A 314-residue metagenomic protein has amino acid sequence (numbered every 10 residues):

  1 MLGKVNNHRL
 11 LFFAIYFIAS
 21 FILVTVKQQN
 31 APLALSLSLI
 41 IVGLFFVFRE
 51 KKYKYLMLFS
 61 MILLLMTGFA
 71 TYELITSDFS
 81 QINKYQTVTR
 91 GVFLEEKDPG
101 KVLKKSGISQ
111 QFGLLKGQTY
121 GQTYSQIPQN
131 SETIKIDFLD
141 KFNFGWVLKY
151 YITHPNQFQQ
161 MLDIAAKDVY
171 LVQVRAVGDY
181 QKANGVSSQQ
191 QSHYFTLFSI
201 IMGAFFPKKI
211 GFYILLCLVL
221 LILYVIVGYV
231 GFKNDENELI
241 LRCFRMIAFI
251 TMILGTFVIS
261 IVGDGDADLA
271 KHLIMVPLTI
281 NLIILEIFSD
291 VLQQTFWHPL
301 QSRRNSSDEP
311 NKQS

Functional and structural regions predicted by a protein language model:
M1, V26-S36, D268-E286: Hydrophobic/aromatic-rich transmembrane helices and adjacent perimembrane loops
N7-F12, V47-L63: Membrane-interfacial entry segments at the cytosolic side of transmembrane helices
L11-Q28, L39, L63-T67: Membrane-interface alpha helices of multi-pass inner-membrane proteins
F13-Y16, N237-I261: Transmembrane alpha-helix segments characteristic of polytopic inner-membrane glycan-assembly/cell-envelope
I22-V24, F69-Y72, T251-A267: Transmembrane-helix signature of polytopic, lipid-linked glycan biosynthesis machinery
Q28-L44, M57-S60: Transmembrane-embedded, aromatic-rich helix segments that form part of the hydrophobic channel/pocket engaging
S77-S188: Membrane-proximal stem/loop segments at transmembrane-domain junctions that anchor or position
L162-F249: Membrane-interface anchor segments at the N-terminal boundary of transmembrane helices in multi-pass membrane enzymes
